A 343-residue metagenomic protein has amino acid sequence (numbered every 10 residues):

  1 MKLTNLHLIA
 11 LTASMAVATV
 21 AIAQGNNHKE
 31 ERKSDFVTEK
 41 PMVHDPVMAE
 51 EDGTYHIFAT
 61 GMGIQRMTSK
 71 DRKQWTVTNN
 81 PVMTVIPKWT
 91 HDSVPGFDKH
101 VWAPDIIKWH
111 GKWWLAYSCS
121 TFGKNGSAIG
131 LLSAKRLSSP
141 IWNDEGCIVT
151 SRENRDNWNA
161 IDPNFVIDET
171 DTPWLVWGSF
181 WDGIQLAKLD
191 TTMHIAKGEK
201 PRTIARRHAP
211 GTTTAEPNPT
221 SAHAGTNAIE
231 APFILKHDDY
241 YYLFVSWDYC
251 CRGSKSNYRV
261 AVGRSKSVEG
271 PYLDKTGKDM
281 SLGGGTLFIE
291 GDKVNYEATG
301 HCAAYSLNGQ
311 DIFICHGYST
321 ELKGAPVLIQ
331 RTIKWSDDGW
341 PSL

Functional and structural regions predicted by a protein language model:
M1-K29: Bacterial Sec-dependent N-terminal signal peptides
Q24-L343: Carbohydrate-active catalytic/glycan-binding domains of CAZyme proteins, especially the secreted or lumenal ectodomains
